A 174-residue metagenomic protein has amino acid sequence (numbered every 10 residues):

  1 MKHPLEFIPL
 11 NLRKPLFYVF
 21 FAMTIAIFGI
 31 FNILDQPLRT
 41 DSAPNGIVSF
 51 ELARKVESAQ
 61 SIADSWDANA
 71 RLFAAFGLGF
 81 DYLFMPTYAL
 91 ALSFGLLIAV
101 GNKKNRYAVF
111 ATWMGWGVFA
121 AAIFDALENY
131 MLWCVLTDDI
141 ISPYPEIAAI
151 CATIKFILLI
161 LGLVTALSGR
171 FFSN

Functional and structural regions predicted by a protein language model:
K2-F76: Interfacial loop at the N-terminal end of multi-pass membrane proteins
P4-L12, S65-A68, L72-A75, N102-T112 (+2 more regions): Juxtamembrane loop-transmembrane helix junctions in multi-pass integral membrane proteins, especially the extracellular
V19-A26, L83-L90, W113, G117-L127 (+1 more regions): Lipid-exposed faces of alpha-helical membrane segments in multi-pass integral membrane proteins
I27-F28, N32, A63-W66, F76 (+2 more regions): Multi-pass alpha-helical transmembrane bundle typical of ion/small-solute transporters and intramembrane aspartyl
N32-Q36, S93-G101, A126-N129, T165-F172: Short hydrophobic alpha-helical membrane-anchoring segments
F76-A99: Hydrophobic alpha-helical transmembrane segments
L97-T137: Hydrophobic alpha-helical transmembrane segments of integral membrane proteins
A121-R170: Alpha-helical transmembrane segments of multi-pass integral membrane proteins, characterized by long hydrophobic
